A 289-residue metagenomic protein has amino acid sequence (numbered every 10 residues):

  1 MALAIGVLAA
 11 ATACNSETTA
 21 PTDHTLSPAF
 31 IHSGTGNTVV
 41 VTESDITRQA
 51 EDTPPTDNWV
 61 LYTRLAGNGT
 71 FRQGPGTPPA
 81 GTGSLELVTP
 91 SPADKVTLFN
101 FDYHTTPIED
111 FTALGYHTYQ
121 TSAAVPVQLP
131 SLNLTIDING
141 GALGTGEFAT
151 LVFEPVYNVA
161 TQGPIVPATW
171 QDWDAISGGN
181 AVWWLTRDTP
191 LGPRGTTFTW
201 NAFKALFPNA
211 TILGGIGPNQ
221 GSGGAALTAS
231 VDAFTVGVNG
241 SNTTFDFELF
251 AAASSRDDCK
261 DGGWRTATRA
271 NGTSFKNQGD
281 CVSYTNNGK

Functional and structural regions predicted by a protein language model:
A10-A13: C-terminal motif of bacterial Sec signal peptides marking the signal peptidase cleavage site
N15-T18: Bacterial signal peptide processing site
S27-A66, F245-F250: Extracellular carbohydrate-recognition regions
R72-T97: Short carbohydrate-recognition loop motifs
V88-A113, E147-P155: Secreted extracellular polysaccharide-interacting domains
Y119-R194: Extracellular ligand-binding interfaces
W170-A252: Terminal, low-complexity interaction segments
A252-K289: Soluble extracellular-acting proteins and domains
